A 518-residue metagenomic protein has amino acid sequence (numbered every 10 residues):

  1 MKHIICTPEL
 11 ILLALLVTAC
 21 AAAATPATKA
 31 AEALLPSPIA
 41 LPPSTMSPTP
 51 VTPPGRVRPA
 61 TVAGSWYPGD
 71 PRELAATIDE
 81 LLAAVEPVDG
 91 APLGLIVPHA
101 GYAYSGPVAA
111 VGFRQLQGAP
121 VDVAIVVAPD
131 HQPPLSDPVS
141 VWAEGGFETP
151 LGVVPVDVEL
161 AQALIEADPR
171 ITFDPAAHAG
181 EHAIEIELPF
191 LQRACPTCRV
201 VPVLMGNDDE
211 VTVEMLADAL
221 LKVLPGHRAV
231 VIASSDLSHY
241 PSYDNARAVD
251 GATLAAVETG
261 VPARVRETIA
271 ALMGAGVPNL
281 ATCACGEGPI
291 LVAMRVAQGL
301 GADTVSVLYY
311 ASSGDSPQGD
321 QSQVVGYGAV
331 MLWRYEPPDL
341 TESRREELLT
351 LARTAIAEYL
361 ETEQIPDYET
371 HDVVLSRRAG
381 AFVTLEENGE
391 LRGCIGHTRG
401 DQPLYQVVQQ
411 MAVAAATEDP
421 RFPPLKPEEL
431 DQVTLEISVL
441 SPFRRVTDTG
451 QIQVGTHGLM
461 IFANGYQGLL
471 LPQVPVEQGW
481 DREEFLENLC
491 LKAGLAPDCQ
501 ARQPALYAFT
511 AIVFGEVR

Functional and structural regions predicted by a protein language model:
M1-I11: Bacterial N-terminal signal peptides that target proteins for export
L15, C20-P54: Ser/Thr-rich, Proline-interspersed low-complexity disordered segments
L34, M46, P50-R295, G299-L300 (+3 more regions): Active-site histidine-anchored catalytic micro-motif
P92-L93, E185-L188, G326-Y327, R378-V383: Short glycine-rich loop/turn motifs
I96, E148, V201-L204, S306-Y309 (+5 more regions): Residues in well-ordered beta-strands of folded domains
Y243-V249, Q318-Q321, P442, V446: Short glycine/threonine-rich loop-to-helix capping motif typified by GTGT followed within a few residues by an Asp-Pro
A302, V307-P337: Long, Lys/Arg- and hydrophobic-enriched amphipathic alpha-helices
P338-R518: Basic nucleic-acid-binding interfaces
